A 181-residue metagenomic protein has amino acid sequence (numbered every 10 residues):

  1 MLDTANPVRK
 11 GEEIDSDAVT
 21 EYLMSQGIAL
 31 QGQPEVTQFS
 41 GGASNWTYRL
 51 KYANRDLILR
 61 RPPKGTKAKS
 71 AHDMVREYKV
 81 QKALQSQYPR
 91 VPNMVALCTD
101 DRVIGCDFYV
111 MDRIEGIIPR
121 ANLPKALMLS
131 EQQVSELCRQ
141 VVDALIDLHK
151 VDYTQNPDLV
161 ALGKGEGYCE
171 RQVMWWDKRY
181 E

Functional and structural regions predicted by a protein language model:
M1-L30: Juxta-kinase regulatory segment immediately upstream of eukaryotic protein kinase catalytic domains
Q33-E181: ATP-binding pocket architecture of kinase catalytic cores
